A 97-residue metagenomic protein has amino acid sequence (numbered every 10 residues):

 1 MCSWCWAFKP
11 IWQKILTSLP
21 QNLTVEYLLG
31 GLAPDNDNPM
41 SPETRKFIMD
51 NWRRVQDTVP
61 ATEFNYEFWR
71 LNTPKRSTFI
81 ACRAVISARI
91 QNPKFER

Functional and structural regions predicted by a protein language model:
M1-I11: Conserved redox-active cysteine motifs that mediate thiol-disulfide chemistry, especially di-cysteine Cys-X(1-2)-Cys
P10-R97: Structural alpha/beta surface segment adjacent to cysteine/selenocysteine redox centers across thiol/disulfide enzymes
